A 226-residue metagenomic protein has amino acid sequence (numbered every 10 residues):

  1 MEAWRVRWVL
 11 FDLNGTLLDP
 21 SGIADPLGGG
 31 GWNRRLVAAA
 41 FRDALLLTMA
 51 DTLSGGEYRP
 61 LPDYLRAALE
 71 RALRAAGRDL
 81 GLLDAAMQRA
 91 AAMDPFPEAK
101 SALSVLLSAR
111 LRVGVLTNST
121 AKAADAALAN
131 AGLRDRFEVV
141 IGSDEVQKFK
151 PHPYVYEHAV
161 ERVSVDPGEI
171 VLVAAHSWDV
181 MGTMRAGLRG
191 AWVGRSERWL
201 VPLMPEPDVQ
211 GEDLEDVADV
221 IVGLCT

Functional and structural regions predicted by a protein language model:
M1-V9, S104-L107, L111, L116 (+2 more regions): Asp-based, Mg2+/Mn2+-dependent phosphohydrolase catalytic module
A3-P97, K122: N-terminal helical cap/lid subdomain that shapes the substrate entry/recognition surface in HAD-like hydrolases
G22-I23, E98, W178, D216: Residue-level recognition of oxygen-bearing side chains
